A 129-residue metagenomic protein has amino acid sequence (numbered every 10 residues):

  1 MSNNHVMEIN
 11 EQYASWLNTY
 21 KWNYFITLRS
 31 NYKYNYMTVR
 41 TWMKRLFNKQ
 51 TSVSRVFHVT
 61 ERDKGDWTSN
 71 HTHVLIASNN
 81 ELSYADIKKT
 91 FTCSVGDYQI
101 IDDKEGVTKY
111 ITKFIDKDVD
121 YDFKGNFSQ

Functional and structural regions predicted by a protein language model:
M1-N70, S78-Q129: Right-hand nucleic-acid polymerase module
